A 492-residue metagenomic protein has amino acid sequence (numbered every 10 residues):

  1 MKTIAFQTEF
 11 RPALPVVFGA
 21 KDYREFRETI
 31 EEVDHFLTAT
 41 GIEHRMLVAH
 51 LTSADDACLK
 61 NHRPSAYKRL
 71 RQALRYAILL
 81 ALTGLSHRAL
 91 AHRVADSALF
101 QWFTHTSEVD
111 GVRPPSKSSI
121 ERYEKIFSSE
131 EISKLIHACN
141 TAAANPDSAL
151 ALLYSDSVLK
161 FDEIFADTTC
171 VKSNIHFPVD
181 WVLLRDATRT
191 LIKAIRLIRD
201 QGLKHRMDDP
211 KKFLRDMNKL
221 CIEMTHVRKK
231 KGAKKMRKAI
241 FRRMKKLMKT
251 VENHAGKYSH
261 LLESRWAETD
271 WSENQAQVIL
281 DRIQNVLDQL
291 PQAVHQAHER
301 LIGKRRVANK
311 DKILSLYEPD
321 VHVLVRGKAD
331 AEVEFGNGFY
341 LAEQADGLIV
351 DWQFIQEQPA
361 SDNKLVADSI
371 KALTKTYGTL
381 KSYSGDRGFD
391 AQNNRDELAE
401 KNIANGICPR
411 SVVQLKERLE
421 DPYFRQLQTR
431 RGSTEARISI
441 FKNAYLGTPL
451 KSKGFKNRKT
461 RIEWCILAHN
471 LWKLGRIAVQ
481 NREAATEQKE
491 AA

Functional and structural regions predicted by a protein language model:
M1-M46, Q480-A492: Charged, often Cys/His-bearing segments associated with DNA-binding zinc-finger transcription factors
I30-R75: Basic, short loop/linker segments at the boundary and entry of helix-turn-helix/winged-helix-like folds
A57-L70, L82-I132, I136: Trp/Phe/Arg-rich N-terminal binding region typifying the photolyase-homology
P64-K68, A81, A98, Y383-Q392 (+1 more regions): Acidic, metal-coordinating catalytic cores used for nucleic-acid/nucleotide bond scission and strand-transfer chemistry
Y76, L90-A91, S116-Y123, K160-K172 (+7 more regions): Short, conserved catalytic/metal-binding motifs centered on acidic residues
S107-E318: Active-site- or DNA-interface-adjacent structural scaffold in DNA-acting proteins
N285-L287, P422-A492: Basic, amphipathic alpha-helical segments enriched in Lys/Arg and hydrophobic/aromatic residues
K328-T376, A491: Electropositive, glycine- and tryptophan-enriched low-complexity nucleic-acid-binding patches
